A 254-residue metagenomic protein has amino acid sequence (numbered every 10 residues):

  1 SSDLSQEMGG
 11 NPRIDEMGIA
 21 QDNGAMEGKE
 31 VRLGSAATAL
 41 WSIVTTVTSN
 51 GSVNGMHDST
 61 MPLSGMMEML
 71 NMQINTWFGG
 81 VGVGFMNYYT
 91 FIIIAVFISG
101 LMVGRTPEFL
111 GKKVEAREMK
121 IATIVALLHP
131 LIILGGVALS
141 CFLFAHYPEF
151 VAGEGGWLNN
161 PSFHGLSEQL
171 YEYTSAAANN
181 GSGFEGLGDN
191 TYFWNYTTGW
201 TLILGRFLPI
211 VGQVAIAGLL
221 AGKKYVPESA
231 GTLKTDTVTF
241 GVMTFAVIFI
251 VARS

Functional and structural regions predicted by a protein language model:
L4-Q6, I121-A122: Acidic/polar loop patches that form or flank catalytic/metal-binding clefts of enzymes that bind anionic ligands
S5-G10, G104, E108, C141-E149 (+2 more regions): Transmembrane helix-loop junctions in multipass membrane proteins, especially transporters and channels
M8-V83, V151-G205: P-loop potassium selectivity filter motif centered on the GYG triad
T48, P130-I133, V137: Helical transmembrane-bundle signal
D58-F85, F97, L101, P107 (+2 more regions): Non-catalytic terminal/interface segments that mediate subunit docking, oligomerization, and allosteric communication
Y89-R105, K113-L131, L170, A177 (+2 more regions): C-terminal transmembrane helix pair
A126, A138-L139: Short alpha-helix boundary/capping motifs
